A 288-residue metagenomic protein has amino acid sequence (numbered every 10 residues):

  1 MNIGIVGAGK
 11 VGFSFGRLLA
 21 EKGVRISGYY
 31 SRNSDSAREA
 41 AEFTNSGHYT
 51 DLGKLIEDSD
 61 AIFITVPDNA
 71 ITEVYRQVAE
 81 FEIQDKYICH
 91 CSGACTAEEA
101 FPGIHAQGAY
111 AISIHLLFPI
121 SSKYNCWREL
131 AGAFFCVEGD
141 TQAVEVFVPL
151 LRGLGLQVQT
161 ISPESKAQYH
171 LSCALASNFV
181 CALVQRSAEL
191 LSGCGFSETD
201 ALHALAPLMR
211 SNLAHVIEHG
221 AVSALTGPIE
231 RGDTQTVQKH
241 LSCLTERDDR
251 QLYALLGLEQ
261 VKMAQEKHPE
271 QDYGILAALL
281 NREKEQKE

Functional and structural regions predicted by a protein language model:
M1-E57: NAD(P)+-binding Rossmann beta1-loop-alpha1 motif at the extreme N-terminus of oxidoreductases
V24-R25, A109, L156, F196: Short phosphate-binding/catalytic loops that engage adenosine nucleotides
S27-S31, I88-C89, F135-V137: Short, hydrophobic beta-strand segments that form beta-sheet elements in well-ordered domains
E39-F43, C126-I217, D248, L280: Internal alpha-helical scaffold of NAD(P)-dependent oxidoreductase catalytic cores
G47-C126: Rossmann-like NAD(P)(H) cofactor-binding subdomain of soluble oxidoreductases
A214-Q271: Interdomain hinge/lid region at the active-site interface of Rossmann-like NAD(P)-dependent oxidoreductases
Q260, A264, H268-E288: NAD(P)-dependent dehydrogenase/reductase Rossmann-like domain
